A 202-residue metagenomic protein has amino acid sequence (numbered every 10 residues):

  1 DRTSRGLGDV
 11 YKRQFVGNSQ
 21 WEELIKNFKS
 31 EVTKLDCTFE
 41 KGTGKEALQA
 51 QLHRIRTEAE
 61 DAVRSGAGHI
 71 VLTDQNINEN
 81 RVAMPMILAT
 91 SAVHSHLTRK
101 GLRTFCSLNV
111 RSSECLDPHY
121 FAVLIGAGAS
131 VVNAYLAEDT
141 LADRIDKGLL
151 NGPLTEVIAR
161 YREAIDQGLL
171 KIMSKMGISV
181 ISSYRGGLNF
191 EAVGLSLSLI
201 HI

Functional and structural regions predicted by a protein language model:
D1-L7, Y11, H201: Single conserved hydrophobic/aromatic residue that forms the stacking wall/gate of nucleotide- or nucleobase-binding
G8-Q20: Conserved ATP-utilizing enzyme core subdomain
N18-F28, Q51-I70, I87-K100, Y161 (+1 more regions): Structured alpha-helical segments in the cores of large, soluble enzyme domains
D36-L48: Conserved alpha/beta-domain cores
D36-T38, L72-T73, N109-R111, Y135: A cross-family glycoside hydrolase active-site/sugar-binding cleft signature
G44-A47, G66-F105, S113, D117-H119: Conserved structured catalytic cores and adjacent interaction surfaces of nucleotide-binding/hydrolyzing enzymes
S95, R99-D139, D143-F190, L195-L197: Phosphate/diphosphate-binding loops
